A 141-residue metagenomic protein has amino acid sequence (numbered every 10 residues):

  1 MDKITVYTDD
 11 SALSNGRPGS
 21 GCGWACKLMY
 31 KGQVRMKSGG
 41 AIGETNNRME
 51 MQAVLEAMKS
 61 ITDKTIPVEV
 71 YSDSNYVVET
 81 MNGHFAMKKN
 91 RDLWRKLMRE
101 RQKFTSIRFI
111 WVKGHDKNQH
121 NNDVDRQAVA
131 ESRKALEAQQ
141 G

Functional and structural regions predicted by a protein language model:
M1-K3: Extreme N-terminus of proteins, especially the signal/transit-peptide cleavage junction and the first residues
T5-P18, L55-D123, Q127, S132 (+1 more regions): RNase H catalytic domain
R17-S20, K37-S38: Short, glycine/acidic-enriched capping/hinge loops at junctions between secondary-structure elements
C22-Y30: Short beta-strand scaffold segments in enzyme catalytic cores
M29-V34, D73-V77: Short connector loops/turns at beta-strand edges and beta->alpha or beta->beta junctions
K31-M49: A short, polar/acidic, helix/strand-boundary loop motif
E50, V54: Short, conserved alpha-helix that lines the donor NDP-sugar binding/gating region of sugar-transfer enzymes
E137-G141: Short, flexible loop/turn segments with low-complexity composition
